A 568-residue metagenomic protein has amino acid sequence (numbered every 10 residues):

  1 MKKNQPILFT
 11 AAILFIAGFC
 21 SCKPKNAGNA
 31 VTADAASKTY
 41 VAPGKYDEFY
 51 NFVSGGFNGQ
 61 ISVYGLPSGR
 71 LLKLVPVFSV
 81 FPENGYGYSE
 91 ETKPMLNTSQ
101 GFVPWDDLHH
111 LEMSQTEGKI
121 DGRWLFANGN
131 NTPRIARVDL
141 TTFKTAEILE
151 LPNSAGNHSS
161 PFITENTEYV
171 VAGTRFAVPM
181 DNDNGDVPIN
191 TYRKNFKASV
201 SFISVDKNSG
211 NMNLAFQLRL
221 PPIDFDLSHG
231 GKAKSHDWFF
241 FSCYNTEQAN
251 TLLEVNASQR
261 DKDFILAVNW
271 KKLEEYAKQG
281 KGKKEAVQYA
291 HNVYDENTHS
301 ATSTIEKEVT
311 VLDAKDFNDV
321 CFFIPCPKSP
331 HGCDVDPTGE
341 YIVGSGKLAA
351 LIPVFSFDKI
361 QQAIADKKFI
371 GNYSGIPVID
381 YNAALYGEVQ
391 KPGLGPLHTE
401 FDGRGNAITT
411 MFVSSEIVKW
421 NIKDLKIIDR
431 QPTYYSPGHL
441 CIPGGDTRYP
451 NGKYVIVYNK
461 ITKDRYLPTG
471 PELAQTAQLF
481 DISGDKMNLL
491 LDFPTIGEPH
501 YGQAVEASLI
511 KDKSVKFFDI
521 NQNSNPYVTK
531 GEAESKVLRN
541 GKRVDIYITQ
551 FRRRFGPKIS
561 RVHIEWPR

Functional and structural regions predicted by a protein language model:
S37-F49, H110-M113, G122, A172-N195 (+4 more regions): Short, conserved, GDST-rich strand-edge loop motifs in beta-rich repeat architectures
T39-Y40, E83-Y88, W105-T116, N153-I163 (+5 more regions): Repeated scaffold domains used in trafficking and secretory/extracellular systems, primarily beta-propellers
V53-G56, K119-I120, L125-N131, V171-R175 (+9 more regions): Conserved beta-strand positions in repeat-built beta-propeller and related beta-rich domains
G56, Q60-L96, A127-L151: Beta-propeller domains
L66-R70, T141-F143, I203-N211, A267-V287 (+4 more regions): Short loop/turn segments immediately following beta-strands, especially the blade-tip and inter-blade linker loops
V75-F78, L149-N153, F216-I223, F323-C326 (+4 more regions): Surface loop/turn motifs at the tips and blade-to-blade linkers of beta-strand repeat domains
L140-D263, K271-L273, G280-H291, E296-P325: Asp-box/WD-like beta-propeller blade repeats and closely related beta-sheet repeat scaffolds
T469-W566: Blade-level signature of beta-propeller repeat domains, shared across WD40, Kelch, NHL, RCC1 and BNR/Asp-box propellers
